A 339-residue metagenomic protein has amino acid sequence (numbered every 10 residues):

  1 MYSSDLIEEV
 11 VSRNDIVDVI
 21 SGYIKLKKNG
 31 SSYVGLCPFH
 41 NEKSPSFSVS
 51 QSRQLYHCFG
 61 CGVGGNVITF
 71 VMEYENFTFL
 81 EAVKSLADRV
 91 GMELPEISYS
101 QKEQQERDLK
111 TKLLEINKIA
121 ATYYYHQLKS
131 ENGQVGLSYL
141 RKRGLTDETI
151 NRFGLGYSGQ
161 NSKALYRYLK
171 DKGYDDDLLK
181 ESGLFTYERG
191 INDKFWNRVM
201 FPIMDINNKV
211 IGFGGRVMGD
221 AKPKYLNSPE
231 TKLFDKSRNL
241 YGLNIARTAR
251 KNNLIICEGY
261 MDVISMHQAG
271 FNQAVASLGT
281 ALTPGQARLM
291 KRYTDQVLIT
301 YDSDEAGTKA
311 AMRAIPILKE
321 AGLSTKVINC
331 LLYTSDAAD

Functional and structural regions predicted by a protein language model:
M1-K102, S158: N-terminal structured subdomain of primase-like DNA metabolism proteins
Y2, N14, N29, Q105-I119 (+3 more regions): Phosphate-handling DNA/RNA-contact segment within nucleic-acid enzymes
S3, Y333-D339: Conserved small/polar residues in nucleotide/adenosyl-binding loops
L6-V10, H57, C61, M72-N76 (+9 more regions): Hydrophobic alpha-helical scaffolding
E81-N132: Conserved active-site segments centered on acidic
L282-T283, K291-S335: Conserved phosphate-handling catalytic cores of large alpha/beta enzymes
